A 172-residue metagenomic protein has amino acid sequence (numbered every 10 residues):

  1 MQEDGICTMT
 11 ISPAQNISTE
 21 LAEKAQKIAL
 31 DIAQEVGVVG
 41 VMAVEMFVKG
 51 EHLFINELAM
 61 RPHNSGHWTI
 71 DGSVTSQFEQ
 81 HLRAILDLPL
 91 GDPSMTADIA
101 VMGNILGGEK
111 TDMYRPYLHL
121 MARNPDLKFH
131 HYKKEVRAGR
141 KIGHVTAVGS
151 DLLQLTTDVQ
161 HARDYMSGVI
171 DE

Functional and structural regions predicted by a protein language model:
M1-I17, E23-I55, A59-G66, E79 (+3 more regions): Phosphate-binding core of ATP-grasp and ATP-grasp-like enzymes
A14, H67-T69, H144-A147: Short, well-ordered beta-strand elements within core beta-sheets of diverse protein domains
I17, L21, D151-Q154: Catalytic cores of large soluble enzymes that bind and process phosphate-bearing ligands
V41, E45, V74, A97-D98 (+1 more regions): Sparse recognition of residues in long alpha-helices and their boundaries
F54, Q77, D151-Q154: Short phosphate-engaging motifs
T69-S76: Short, conserved loop/turn and helix-capping segments at secondary-structure boundaries that abut family-defining
R83-E172: Peripheral (often C-terminal) accessory segments that flank ATP-dependent C-N-forming ligase machineries
